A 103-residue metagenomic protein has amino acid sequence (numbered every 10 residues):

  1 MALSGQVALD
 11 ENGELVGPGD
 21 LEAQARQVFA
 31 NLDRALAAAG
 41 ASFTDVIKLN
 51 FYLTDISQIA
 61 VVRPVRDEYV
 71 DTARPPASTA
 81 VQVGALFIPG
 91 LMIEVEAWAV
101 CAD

Functional and structural regions predicted by a protein language model:
M1-D103: Short, polar/acidic, helix-capping and beta-turn segments at strand->helix junctions that line the mouths
